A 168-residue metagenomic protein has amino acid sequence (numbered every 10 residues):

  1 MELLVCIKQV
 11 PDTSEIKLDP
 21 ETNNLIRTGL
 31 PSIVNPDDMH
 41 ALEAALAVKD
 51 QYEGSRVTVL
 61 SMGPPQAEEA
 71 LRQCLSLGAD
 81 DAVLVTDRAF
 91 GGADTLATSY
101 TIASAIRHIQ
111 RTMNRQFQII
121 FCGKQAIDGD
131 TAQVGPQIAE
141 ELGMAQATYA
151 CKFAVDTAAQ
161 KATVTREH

Functional and structural regions predicted by a protein language model:
M1-H168: N-terminal glycine-rich FAD/FM-binding segment characteristic of electron-transfer flavoproteins
